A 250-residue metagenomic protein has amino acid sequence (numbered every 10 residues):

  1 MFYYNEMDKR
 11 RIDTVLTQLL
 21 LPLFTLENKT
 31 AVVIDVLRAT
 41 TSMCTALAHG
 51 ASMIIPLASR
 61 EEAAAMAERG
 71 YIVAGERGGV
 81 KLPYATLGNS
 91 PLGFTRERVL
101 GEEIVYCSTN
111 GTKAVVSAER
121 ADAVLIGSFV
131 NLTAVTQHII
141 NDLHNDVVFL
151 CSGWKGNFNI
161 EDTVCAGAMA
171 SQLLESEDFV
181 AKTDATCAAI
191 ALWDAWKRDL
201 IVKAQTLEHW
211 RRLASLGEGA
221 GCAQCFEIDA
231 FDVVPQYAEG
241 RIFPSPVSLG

Functional and structural regions predicted by a protein language model:
Y3-V36: Non-transmembrane, aqueous-exposed alpha-helical and coiled segments at domain scale
I12-D13, K29-V32, S52-I55, G70-V73 (+5 more regions): Structural motif
T14-T25, A39-A51, L57, E61-I104 (+2 more regions): Residues that scaffold, gate, or flank divalent-cation-dependent active/transport sites
T86-A123, Q137, D142, I160-G250: Long, charged alpha-helical interface segments
S108-T109, S128, F149-G153: Short, structured patches in soluble enzyme cores that scaffold and shape functional sites
L125-T136: Short, acidic/small-residue loops that bind anionic groups at enzyme active sites
V147-W154, E177-A181: Glycine-rich anion-binding loop/nest that anchors nucleotide
S152-D162: Phosphate/ribose-phosphate-bearing ligand recognition and processing surfaces, centered on ADP-ribose/NAD(+/P+) systems
